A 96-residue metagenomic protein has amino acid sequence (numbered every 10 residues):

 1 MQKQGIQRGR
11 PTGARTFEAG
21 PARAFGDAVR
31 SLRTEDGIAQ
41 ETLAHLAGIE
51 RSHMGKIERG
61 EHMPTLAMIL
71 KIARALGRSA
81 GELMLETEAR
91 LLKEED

Functional and structural regions predicted by a protein language model:
M1-S31, E35-D36, E41, R74 (+1 more regions): N-terminal flexible/basic segments that precede or flank functional cores
D27, S31, H45, K56 (+1 more regions): DNA-binding alpha-helical recognition surfaces that contact promoter or target DNA
A28, A39, T65-M68, S79: Residues that mark the N-terminal boundary/hinge immediately upstream of a DNA-recognition element
T34, G48, R59-E61, E88: Residue-level detection of the helix-turn-helix DNA-binding "recognition helix"
G37-K56: Short alpha-helical DNA-recognition segment
M68-A73, L83-M84: Hydrophobic micro-packing sites on short alpha-helices
G77-K93: Short C-terminal boundary/hinge segments that cap the last helix of small helical domains
